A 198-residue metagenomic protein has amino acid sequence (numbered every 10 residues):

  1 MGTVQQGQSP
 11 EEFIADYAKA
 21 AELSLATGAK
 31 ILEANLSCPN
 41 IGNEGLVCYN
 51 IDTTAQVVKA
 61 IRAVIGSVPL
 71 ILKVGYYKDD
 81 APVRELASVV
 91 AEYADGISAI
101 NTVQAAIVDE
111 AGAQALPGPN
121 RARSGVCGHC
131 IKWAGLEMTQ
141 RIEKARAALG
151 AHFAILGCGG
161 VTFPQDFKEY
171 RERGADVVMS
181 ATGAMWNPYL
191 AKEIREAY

Functional and structural regions predicted by a protein language model:
M1-Y93: Active-site entrance/lid segments in N-terminal catalytic domains of soluble metabolic enzymes
E11-I14, K132-L136, P164, P188: Electropositive phosphate-/nucleotide-binding environments in soluble metabolic enzymes
L36-C38, G96-A106, G160-V161, F167-I194: Glycine-rich phosphate-binding active-site loops on the catalytic face of alpha/beta enzymes
P39-Y49, A87-A151: Glycine/Thr-rich beta-alpha phosphate-binding loop at enzyme active sites
L46, N50, V74-G75, C127-I131 (+2 more regions): Glycine- and other small-residue-rich loops at beta-strand/loop junctions that grip anionic moieties
A63-G75, K144-G157: Short beta-strand/loop segments at the ligand-binding rim of alpha/beta enzyme cores
K78-E92, K144-A148, V161-V178: Catalytic cores of alpha/beta
